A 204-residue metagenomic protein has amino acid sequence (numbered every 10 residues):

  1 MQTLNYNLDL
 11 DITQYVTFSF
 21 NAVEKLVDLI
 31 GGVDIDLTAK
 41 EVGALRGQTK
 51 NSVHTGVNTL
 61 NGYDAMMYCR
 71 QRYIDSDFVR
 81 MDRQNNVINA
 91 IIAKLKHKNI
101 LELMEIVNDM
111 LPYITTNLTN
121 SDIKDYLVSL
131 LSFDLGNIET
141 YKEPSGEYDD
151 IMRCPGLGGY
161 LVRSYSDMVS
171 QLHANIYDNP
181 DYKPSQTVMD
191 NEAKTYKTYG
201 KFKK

Functional and structural regions predicted by a protein language model:
T3, K25-L26, D109, S129 (+1 more regions): Generic structural signal for isolated residues within well-ordered alpha-helices
L4-Q14, T55, R70-V79, I92-H97 (+3 more regions): Second-shell loop/turn segments in exported
D11-A22, L26: Conserved catalytic-core segments centered on acid/base and nucleophilic motifs
Q14-T17, M67-Y68, E139-K142: Structural recognition of the beta-strand scaffold that forms the well-ordered cores of secreted hydrolase catalytic
F18-F20, T38-K40, Y141-G146: Active-site-proximal beta-strand/loop segments in catalytic clefts of secreted hydrolases
A22-D109: Flexible, polar/acidic helix-loop-strand segments at domain edges
L118-K204: C-terminal solvent-exposed extensions
